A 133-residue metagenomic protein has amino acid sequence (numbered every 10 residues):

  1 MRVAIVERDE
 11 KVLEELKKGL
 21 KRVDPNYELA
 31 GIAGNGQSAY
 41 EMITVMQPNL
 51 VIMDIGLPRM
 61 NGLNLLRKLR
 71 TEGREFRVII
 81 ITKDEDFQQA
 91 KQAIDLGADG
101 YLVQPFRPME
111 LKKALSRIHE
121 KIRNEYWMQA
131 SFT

Functional and structural regions predicted by a protein language model:
M1, Y27-E28, F76: A structural micro-motif
M1-V12, L16-K17, V51: Conserved acidic segment of CheY-like receiver
A4, E28-G31, G100: Structural signal for short hydrophobic segments within the conserved structured cores of catalytic domains across
I5, I32, I80-T82: Conserved SAM-binding loop
E10-G31: Two-component/phosphorelay signaling modules centered on CheY-like receiver
G34-N35, L57: ABC transporter nucleotide-binding domains
Y40-E41, V45, L50-Q129: CheY-like receiver
